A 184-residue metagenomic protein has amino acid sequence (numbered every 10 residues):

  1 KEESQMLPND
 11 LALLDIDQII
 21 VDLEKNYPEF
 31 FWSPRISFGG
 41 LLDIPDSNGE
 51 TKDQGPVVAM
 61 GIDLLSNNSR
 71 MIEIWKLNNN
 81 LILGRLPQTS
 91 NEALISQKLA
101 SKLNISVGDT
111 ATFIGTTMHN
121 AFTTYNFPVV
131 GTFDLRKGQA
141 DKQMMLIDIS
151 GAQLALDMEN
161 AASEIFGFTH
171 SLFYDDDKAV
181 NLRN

Functional and structural regions predicted by a protein language model:
E2-N9, D134-R136, G167-D176: Structural beta->alpha junctions
D10-N160: A structural signal for hydrophobic secondary-structure junctions, strongest on transmembrane helix-loop-helix units
L99-A100, A161-R183: A short beta-strand structural signal in non-transmembrane regions
